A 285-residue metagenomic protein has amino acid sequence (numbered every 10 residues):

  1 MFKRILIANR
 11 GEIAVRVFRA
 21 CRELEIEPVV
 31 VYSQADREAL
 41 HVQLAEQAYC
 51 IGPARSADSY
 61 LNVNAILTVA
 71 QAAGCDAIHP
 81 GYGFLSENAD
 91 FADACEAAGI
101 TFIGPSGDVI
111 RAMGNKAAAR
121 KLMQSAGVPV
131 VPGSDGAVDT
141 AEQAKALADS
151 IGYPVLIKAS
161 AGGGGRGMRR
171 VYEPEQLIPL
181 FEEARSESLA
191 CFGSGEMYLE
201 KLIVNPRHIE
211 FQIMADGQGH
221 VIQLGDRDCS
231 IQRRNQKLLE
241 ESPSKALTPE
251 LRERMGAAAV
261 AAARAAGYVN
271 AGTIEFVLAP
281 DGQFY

Functional and structural regions predicted by a protein language model:
M1-Y285: N-terminal beta-alpha lobe that positions the nucleotide/phosphoryl donor in ATP/NTP-coupled carboxylate activation
